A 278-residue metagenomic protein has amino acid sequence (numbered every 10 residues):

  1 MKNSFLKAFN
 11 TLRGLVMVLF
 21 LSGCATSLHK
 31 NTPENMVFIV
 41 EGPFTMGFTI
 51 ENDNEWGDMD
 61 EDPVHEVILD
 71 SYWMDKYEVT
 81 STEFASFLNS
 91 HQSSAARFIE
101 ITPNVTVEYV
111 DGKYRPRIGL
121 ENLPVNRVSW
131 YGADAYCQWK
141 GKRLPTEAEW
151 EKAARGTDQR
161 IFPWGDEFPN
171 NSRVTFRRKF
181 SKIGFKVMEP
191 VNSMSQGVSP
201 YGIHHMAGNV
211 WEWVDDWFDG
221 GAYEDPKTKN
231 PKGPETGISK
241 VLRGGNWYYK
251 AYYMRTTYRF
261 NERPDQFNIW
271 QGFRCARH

Functional and structural regions predicted by a protein language model:
K2-G14: Bacterial N-terminal signal peptides that target proteins for export
S22-G23: C-terminal motif of bacterial Sec signal peptides marking the signal peptidase cleavage site
T26-K30: Bacterial lipoprotein signal-peptidase II cleavage site
N31-N104, V128-Y131, A207-G208: A short glycine-rich, aromatic-capped structural motif
I39, T45-N54, S94, V105-F260 (+1 more regions): Functional-site microenvironments in short loops/helix caps that host divalent-cation chemistry
H65-E66, D75, P200-G202, P264: Short, surface-exposed beta-strand/loop micro-motifs that present aromatic residues
I269-H278: Short, structured beta-strand segments at or near domain termini in extracellular proteins/domains
